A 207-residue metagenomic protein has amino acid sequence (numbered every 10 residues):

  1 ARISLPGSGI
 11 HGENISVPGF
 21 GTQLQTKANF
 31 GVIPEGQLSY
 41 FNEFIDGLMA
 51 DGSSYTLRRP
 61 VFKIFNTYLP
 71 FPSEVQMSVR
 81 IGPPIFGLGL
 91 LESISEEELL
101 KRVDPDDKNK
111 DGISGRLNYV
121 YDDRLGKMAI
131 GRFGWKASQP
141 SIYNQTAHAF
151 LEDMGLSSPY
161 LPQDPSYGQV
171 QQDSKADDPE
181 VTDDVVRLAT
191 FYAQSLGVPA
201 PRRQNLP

Functional and structural regions predicted by a protein language model:
A1-P207: Periplasmic c-type cytochrome electron-transfer domains
